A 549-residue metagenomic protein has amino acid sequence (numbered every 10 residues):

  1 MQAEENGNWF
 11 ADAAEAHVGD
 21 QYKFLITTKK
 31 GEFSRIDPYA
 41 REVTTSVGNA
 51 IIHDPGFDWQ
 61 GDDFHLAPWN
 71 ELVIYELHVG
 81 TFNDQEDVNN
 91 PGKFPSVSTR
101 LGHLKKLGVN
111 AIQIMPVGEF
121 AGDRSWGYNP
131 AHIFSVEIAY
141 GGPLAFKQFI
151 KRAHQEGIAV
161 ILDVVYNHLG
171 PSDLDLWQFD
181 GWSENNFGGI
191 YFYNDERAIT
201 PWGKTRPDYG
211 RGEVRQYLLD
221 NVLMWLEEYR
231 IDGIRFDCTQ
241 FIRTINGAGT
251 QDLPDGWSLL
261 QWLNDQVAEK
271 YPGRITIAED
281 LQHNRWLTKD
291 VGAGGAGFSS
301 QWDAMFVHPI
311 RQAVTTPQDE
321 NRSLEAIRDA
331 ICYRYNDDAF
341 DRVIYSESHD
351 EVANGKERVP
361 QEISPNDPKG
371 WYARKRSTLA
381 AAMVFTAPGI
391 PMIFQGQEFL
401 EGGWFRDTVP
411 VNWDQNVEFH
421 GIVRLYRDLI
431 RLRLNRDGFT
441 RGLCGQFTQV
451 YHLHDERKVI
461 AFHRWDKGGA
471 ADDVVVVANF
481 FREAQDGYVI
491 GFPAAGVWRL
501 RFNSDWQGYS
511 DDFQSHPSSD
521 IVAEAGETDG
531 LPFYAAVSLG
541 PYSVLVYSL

Functional and structural regions predicted by a protein language model:
M1-E71, G80, N90, P95-K105 (+3 more regions): Carbohydrate-interacting/catalytic domains
E15, H78-N83, G118, E137 (+6 more regions): Short, flexible loop/turn elements at secondary-structure junctions
F24, L77, L104, I114 (+12 more regions): Conserved, mostly hydrophobic/aromatic
V43-H53, R230-D232, N246-R406, L434 (+1 more regions): Conserved alpha/beta catalytic core and glycan-binding cleft of carbohydrate-active enzymes
V43-T44, F64-W69, H78-I231, R235-D252 (+1 more regions): Substrate-binding/active-site clefts of carbohydrate-active enzymes
S96, G142-A145, E213-L218, D255-L259 (+4 more regions): Soluble or luminal CAZymes and related metallo-dependent hydrolases
I133, E137-G141, Y209-G210, G249-P254 (+3 more regions): Short, contiguous acidic/charged loop-to-helix segments that flank catalytic cores in large enzymes
